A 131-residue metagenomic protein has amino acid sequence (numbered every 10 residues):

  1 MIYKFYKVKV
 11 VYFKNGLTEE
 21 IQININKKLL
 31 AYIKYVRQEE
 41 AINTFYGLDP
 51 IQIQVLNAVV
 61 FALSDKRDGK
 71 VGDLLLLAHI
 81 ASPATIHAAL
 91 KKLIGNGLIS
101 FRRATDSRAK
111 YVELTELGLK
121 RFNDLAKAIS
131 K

Functional and structural regions predicted by a protein language model:
M1-Y46: N-terminal leader segment of winged-helix/HTH proteins
L29-I42, L56, G118, F122-S130: Hydrophobic alpha-helical core bundles mediating ligand binding, dimerization, or RNAP-core interactions
I42-A81: N-terminal helix-turn-helix DNA-binding core of bacterial DNA-binding proteins
G69-F101, S107-A109: Canonical helix-turn-helix DNA-binding module
A104-A126: Short, cationic-aromatic polyanion-contact patches
